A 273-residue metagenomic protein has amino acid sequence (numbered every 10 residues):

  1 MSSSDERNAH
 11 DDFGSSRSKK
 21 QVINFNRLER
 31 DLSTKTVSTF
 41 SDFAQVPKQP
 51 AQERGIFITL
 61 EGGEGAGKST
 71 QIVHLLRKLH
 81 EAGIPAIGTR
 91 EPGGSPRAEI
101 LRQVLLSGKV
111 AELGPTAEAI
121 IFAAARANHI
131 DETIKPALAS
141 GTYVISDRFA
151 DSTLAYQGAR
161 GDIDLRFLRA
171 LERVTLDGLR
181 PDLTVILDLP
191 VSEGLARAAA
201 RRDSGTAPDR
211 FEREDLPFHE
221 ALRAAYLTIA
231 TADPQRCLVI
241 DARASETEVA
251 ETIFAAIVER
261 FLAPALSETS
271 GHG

Functional and structural regions predicted by a protein language model:
P47-P50, H74-L76, S192-G273: NTP-dependent small-molecule kinase module
I58-L60: Hydrophobic anchor at the beta1->P-loop junction of P-loop NTPases
G65: Walker A (P-loop) phosphate-binding loop of P-loop NTPases
K68: Conserved lysine of the Walker
Q71: Hydrophobic positions on the alpha1 helix immediately C-terminal to the Walker A/P-loop
A82-L176, T252: ATP-dependent small-molecule kinase phosphotransfer cores that center on conserved nucleotide phosphate-binding segments
T153-A224: A glycine- and Lys/Arg-enriched "phosphate-lid" helix/loop adjacent to the NTP-binding pocket of small-molecule kinases
